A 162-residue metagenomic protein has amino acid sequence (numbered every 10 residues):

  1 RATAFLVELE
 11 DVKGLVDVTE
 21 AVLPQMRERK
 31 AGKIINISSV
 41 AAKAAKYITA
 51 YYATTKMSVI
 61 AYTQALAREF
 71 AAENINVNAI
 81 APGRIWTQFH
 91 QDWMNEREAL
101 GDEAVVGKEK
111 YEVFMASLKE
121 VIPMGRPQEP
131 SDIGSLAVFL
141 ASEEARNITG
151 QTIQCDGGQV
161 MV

Functional and structural regions predicted by a protein language model:
T19, T55, T63: Active-site helix of classical SDR
P24, R68-E69, R146: Alpha-helical segment proximal to the catalytic Tyr-Lys
S39: Residue(s) in the substrate-gating loop at a strand-loop-helix junction that position the organic substrate next
A44, A137-V138, T149-V162: Short C-terminal tail/terminal secondary-structure segment of NAD(P)H-dependent dehydrogenase/reductase domains
A44-A50, A72-E73, G125, E143: Active-site loop immediately N-terminal to the catalytic Tyr-X3-Lys motif of short-chain dehydrogenase/reductase
A45-A53, A65, W93: Active-site loop-to-helix junction immediately N-terminal to the catalytic Tyr of the SDR YXXXK motif in Rossmann-fold
A71, N76, I148-G150: Short, small/polar-rich loop/turn modules that mediate ligand/substrate recognition or access, typified
K110, I122-I133: A conserved structural motif in NAD(P)-dependent oxidoreductases
